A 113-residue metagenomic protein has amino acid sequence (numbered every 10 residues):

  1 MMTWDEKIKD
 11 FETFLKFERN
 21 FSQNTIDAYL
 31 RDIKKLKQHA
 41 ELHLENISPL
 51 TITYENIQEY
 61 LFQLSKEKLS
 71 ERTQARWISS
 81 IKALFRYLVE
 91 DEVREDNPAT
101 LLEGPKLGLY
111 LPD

Functional and structural regions predicted by a protein language model:
E6-N24, L30-Y110: N-terminal core-binding DNA-recognition domain of tyrosine recombinases/integrases
D113: Basic nucleic-acid-binding interfaces
